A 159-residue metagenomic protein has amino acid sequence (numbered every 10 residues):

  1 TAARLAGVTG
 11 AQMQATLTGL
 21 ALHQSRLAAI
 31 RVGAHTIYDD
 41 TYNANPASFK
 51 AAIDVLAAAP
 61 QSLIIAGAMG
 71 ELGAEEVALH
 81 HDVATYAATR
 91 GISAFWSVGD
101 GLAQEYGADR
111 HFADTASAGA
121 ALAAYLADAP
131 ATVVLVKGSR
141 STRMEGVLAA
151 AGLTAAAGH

Functional and structural regions predicted by a protein language model:
T1-H159: ATP-dependent carboxylate-amine ligase
